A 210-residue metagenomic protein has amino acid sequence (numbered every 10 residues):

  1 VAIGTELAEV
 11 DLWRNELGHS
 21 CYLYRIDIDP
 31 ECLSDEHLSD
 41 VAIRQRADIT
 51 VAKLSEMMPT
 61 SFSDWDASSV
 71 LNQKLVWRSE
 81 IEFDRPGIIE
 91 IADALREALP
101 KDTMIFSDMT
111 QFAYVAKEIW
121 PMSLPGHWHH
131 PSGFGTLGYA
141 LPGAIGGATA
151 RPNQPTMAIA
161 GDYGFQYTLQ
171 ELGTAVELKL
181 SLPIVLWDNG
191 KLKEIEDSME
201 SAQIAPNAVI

Functional and structural regions predicted by a protein language model:
V1-Y24, S123-N153, Q166-L169, S201: Glycine-rich, anion-gripping cofactor-binding loops and their flanking helix/strand elements in enzyme active sites
T5-A8, T110-F112, Y163, N189-G190: Short glycine-rich anion-binding loops that position phosphate/pyrophosphate groups of nucleotides and phosphorylated
H19-M109: Phosphate/pyrophosphate-binding active-site segments
D35-V41, G126-H130, Y167, E196-A208: Short beta-alpha connecting loops at secondary-structure transitions that line or flank enzyme active sites
S39-V51, L169-N189: A short alpha/beta connector and helix-capping loop motif
L71-N153: Active-site diphosphate/adenylate-binding microenvironment
P152-T174, W187: DG-centered beta-turn motif at the end of beta-strands
E177-I210: Thiamine diphosphate
